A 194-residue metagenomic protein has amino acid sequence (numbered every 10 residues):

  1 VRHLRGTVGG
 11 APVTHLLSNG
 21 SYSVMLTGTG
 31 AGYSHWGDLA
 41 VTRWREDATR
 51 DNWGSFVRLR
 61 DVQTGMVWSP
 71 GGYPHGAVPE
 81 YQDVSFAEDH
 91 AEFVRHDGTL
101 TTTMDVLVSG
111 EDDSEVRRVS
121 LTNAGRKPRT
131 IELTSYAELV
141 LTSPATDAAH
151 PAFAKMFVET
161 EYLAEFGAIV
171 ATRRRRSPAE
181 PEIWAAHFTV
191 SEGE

Functional and structural regions predicted by a protein language model:
V1-E194: Anionic coordination/interaction segments
